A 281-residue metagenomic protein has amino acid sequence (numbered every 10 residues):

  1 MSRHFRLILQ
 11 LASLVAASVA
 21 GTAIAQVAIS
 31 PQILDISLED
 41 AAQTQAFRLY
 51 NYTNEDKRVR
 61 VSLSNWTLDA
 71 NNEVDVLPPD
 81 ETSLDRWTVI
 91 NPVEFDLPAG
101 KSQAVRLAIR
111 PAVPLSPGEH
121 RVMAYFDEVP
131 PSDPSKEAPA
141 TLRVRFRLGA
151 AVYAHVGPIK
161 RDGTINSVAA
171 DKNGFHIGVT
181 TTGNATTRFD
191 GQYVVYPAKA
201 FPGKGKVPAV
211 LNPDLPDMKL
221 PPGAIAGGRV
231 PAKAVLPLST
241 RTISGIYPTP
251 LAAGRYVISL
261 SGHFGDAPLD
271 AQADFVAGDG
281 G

Functional and structural regions predicted by a protein language model:
V19-A25: Sec/Tat signal peptide C-region and signal peptidase I cleavage site
A25-K57, E94, D162-G163, S167-H176: Beta-sheet-dominated interaction scaffolds and their linkers
A28-S30, T53-L107, P202-K204, P208-P221: Surface-exposed binding patches on compact interaction domains or structured appendages
S37, F95-Q103, A232-T240, A267-L269 (+1 more regions): Short proline/glycine- and polar residue-rich coil/turn motifs
T44-R48, I90-F126, P130: Ligand-binding face of N-terminal immunoglobulin V-set domains in extracellular IgSF glycoproteins
L49-T53, I109, V179-G183: Asparagine-centered strand-capping/turn motif at beta-strand->loop junctions
E55-L63, A70-D75, G118-E119, T164 (+2 more regions): Short, hydrophobic/aromatic beta-strand segments
R110-Y153, T249-G281: Terminal connector regions
